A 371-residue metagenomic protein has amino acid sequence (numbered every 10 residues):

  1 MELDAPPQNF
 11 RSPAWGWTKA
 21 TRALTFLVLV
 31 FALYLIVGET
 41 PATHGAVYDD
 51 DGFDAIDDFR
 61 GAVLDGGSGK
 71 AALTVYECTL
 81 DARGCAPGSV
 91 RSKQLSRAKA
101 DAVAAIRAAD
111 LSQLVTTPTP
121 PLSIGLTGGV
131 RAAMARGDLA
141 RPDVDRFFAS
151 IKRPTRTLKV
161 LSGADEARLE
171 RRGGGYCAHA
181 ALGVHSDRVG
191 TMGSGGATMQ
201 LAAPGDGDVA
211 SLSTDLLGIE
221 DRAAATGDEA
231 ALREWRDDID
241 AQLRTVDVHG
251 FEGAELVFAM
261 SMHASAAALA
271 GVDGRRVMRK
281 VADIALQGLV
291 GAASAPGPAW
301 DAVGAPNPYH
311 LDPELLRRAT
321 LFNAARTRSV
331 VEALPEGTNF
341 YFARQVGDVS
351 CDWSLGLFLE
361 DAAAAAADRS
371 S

Functional and structural regions predicted by a protein language model:
M1-A20: Short, low-complexity, Lys/Arg-enriched N-terminal segments of secretory-pathway carbohydrate enzymes
R22-V37: Hydrophobic membrane-insertion alpha-helices, especially the h-region of bacterial N-terminal signal peptides
E39-D57: Ser/Thr/Pro/Gly-rich low-complexity linker/stalk segments immediately outside membranes or between
G52-S68: N-terminal module-boundary/linker segments of secreted carbohydrate-active enzymes
G61, V75, A100-P118, G129-T191 (+1 more regions): Helical "lid/coupling" subdomains associated with nucleotide-phosphate turnover
G66-G67, K93-A100, L122-G129, M260-S261: Short loop/turn segments at strand-loop or loop-helix junctions that form parts of catalytic or ligand-binding pockets
G69, A197: Conserved Rossmann-like nucleotide-cofactor binding loop
C78-C85, D206: Short loop/turn segments immediately following beta-strands, especially the blade-tip and inter-blade linker loops
